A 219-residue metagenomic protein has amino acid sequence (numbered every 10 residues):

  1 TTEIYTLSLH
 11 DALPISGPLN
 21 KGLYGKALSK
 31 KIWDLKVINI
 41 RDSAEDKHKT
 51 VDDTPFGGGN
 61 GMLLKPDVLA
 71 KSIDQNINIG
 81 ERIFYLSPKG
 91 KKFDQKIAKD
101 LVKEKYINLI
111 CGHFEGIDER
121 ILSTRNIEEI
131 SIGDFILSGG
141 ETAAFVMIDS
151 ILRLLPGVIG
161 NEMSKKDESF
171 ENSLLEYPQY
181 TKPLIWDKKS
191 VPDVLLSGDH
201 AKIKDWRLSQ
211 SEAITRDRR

Functional and structural regions predicted by a protein language model:
T1-L13: Short, small-residue-biased leader/transition segments that mark boundaries at the very start of proteins
A12, L86-P88, I110-H113, G133 (+1 more regions): Short His-Asn-centered micro-motif
P14-D74, L196, H200-D217: N-terminal nucleotide/polyanion-binding subdomain common to many enzyme families
K36-I38, F84, I107-L109, E128-I130: Hydrophobic/aromatic beta-strand patches that form the interior of the parallel beta-sheet core in alpha/beta enzyme
N60-L63, K92, F114, D118 (+4 more regions): Gly/Ser/Thr-rich beta-alpha loop segments that engage phosphate groups in nucleotides
L63-H113, D118-E119: S-adenosyl-L-methionine/SAH cofactor-binding core of RNA-modifying enzymes
I121-M163, E168: Structured adenosyl-cofactor binding patch, chiefly the S-adenosyl-L-methionine
T142, L154-D193: Internal, active-site/partner-interface "lid" segment
